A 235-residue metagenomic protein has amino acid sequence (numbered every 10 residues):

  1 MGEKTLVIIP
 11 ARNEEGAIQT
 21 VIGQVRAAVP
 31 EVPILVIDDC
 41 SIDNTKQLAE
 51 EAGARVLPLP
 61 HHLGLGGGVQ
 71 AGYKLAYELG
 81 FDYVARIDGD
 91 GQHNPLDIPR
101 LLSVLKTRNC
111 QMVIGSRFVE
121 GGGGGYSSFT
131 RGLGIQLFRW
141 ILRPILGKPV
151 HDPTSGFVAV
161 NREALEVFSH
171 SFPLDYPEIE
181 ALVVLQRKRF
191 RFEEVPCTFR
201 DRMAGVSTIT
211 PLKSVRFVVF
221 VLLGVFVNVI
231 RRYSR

Functional and structural regions predicted by a protein language model:
K4-L6, E180: Cell-envelope/extracellular polymer assembly enzymes that use nucleotide-activated donors
L6-P10, P58: Short hydrophobic beta-strand elements that form part of the catalytic alpha/beta core underpinning NDP-sugar/donor
N13-A27: Short, well-formed alpha-helical segments that are part of the catalytic scaffolds of diverse glycosyltransferases
E14-A17, S41, N94: Donor nucleotide-sugar binding loop of glycosyltransferases
D38-K46: A conserved acidic beta->alpha catalytic loop
L59-E78, Y83, P95-D175, R202-F220 (+1 more regions): Acceptor/aglycone-binding surface of glycosyltransferases and processive sugar-polymer synthases
K148-P149, H170-P173, V183-R200: Catalytic donor-sugar/metal-binding loop of nucleotide-sugar-dependent glycosyltransferases
